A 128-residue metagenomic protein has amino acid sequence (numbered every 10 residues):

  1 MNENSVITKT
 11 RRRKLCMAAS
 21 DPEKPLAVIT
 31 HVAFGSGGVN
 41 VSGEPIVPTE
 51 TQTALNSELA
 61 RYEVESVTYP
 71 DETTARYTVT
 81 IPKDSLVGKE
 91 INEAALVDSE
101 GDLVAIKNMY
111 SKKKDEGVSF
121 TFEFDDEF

Functional and structural regions predicted by a protein language model:
M1-I91, S99-F128: Small cysteine-rich, disulfide-bonded extracellular modules of the LU/uPAR three-finger superfamily and closely related
